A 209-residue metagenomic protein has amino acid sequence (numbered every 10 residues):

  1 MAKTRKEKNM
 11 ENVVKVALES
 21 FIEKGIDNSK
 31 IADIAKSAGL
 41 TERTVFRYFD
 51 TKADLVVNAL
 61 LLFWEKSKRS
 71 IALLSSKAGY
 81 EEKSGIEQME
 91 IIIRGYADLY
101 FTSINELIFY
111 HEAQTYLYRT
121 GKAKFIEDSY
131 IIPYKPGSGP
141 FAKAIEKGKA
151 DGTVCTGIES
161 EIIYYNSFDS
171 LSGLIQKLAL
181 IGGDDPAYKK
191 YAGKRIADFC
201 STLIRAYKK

Functional and structural regions predicted by a protein language model:
M1-K24, N28-S37, D54: Basic, helix-initiating cap at the start of DNA-binding domains
A17, A38-F49: Short hydrophobic/aromatic patch on the recognition helix
I22-I26, F46-L62: HTH DNA-binding helix-turn interface
I31, L61-K68: Short, basic, alpha-helical segments at the C-terminal edge of helix-turn-helix-like DNA-binding modules
N58, L73-N105, S160-S167, G193: Hydrophobic alpha-helical connector segments
K68-A72, G121-D151, E161-Y165: Amphipathic alpha-helical packing segments from all-alpha helical-bundle domains
G95-D98, K135, G139, K143-D151 (+1 more regions): C-terminal peripheral helix-coil segments that are non-catalytic and often amphipathic
Y100-K124, Q176-L180: Amphipathic alpha-helical segments used for helix-helix packing
